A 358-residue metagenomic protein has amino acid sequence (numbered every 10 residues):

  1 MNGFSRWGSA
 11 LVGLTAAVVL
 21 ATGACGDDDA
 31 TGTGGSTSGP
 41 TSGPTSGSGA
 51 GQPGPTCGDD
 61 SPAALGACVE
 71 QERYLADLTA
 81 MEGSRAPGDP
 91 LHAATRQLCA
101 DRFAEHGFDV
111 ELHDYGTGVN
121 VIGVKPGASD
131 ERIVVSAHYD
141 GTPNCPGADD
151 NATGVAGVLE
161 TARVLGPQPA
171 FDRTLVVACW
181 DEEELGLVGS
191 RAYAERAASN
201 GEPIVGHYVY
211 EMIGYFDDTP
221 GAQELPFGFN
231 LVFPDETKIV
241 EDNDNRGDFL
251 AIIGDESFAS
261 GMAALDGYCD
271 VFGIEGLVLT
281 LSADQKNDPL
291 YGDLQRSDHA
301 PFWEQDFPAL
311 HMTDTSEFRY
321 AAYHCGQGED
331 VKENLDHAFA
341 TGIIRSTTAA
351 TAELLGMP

Functional and structural regions predicted by a protein language model:
M1-G23: Sec-dependent bacterial lipoprotein signal peptides
A17-T56: Ser/Thr-rich, Pro/Gly/Ala-heavy low-complexity intrinsically disordered linkers and tails of secreted extracellular
G54-L91, H106, D140, Y320-G328: N-terminal capping segment at the start of a domain
Q71-Y74, R102-H106, Y115-A178: Catalytic-core environment of secreted peptidases
A76-P126, V278-L281: A non-catalytic alpha/beta surface segment that caps or lines the substrate-entry region of metallo-dependent hydrolase
A86-G88, D109, G116-G118, G127-S129 (+6 more regions): Solvent-exposed loop/turn segments at secondary-structure junctions within structured extracellular/periplasmic domains
T142-S260: Acidic/histidine-rich catalytic neighborhood of metal-dependent amide-processing enzymes
P220-P358: Active-site-adjacent substrate-binding region of metalloamidase/peptidase-like peptide-processing proteins
